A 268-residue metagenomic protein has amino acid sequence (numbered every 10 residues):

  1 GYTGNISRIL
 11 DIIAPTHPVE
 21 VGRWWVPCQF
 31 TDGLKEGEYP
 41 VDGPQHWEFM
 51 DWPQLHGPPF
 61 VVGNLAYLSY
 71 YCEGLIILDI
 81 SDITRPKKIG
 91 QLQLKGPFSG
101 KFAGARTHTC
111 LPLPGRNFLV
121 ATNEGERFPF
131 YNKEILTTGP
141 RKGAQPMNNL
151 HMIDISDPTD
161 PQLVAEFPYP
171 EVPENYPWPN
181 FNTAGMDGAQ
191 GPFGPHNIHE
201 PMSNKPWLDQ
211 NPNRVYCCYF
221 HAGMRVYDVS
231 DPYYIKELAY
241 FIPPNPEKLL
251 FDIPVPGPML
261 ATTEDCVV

Functional and structural regions predicted by a protein language model:
G1-V268: Feature marking well-ordered beta-strand scaffolds used for ligand recognition
